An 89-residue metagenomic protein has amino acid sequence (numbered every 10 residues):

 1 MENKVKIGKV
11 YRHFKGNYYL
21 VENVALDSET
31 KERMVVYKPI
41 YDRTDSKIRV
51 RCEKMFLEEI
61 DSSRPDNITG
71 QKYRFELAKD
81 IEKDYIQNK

Functional and structural regions predicted by a protein language model:
M1-K89: Mixed-charge, low-complexity intrinsically disordered regions
